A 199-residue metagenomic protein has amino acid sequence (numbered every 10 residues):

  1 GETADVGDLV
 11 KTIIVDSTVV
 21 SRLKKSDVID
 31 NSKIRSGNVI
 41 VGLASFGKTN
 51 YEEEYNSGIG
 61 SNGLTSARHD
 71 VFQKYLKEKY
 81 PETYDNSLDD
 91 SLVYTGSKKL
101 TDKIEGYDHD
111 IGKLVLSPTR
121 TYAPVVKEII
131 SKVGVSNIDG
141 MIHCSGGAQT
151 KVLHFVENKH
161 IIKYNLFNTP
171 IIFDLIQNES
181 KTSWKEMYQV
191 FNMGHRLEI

Functional and structural regions predicted by a protein language model:
G1-E198: Helix-biased detector of long, well-ordered alpha-helical tracts
